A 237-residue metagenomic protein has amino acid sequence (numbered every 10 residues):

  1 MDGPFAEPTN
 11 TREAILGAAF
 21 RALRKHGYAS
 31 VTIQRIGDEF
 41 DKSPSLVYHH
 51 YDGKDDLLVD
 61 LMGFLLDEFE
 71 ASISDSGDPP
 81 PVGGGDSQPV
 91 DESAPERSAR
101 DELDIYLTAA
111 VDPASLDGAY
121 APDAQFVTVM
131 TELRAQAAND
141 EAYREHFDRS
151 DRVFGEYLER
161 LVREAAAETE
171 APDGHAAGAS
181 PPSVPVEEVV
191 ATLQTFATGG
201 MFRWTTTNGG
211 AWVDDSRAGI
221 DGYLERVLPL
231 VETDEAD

Functional and structural regions predicted by a protein language model:
M1-N10, P80-D91, A171-S180, E232-D237: N-terminal intrinsically disordered/low-complexity leader segments
G3, P8-A14, A18-F64: Helix-turn-helix
T11, K54, L61, L65 (+5 more regions): Hydrophobic/aromatic residues within well-ordered alpha-helical segments
L16, G155-E159, R163, V190 (+1 more regions): An amphipathic alpha-helix signature
D60, S74-V127, V186-L193: Hydrophobic alpha-helical connector segments
T128-T131, T169: Extracellular/lumenal glycan-associated context and N-glycosylation machinery
Q136-E141: Short loop-to-helix capping motifs
A142-D148, R152, A167-D237: Hydrophobic/aromatic-rich alpha-helical bundle segments in the mid-to-C-terminal region
